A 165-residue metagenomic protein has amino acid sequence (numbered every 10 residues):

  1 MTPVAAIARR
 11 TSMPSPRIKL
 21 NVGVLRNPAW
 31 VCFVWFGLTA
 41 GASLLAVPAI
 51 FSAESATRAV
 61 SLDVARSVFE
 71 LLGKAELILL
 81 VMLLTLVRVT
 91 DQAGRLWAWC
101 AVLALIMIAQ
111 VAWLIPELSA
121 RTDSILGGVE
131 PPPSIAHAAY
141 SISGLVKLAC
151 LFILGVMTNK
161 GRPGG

Functional and structural regions predicted by a protein language model:
T2-K19, G165: Transit-peptide-like, low-complexity N-terminal presequences and other terminal intrinsically disordered regions
P14-V81, P116, T122-E130, S134: Interfacial loop at the N-terminal end of multi-pass membrane proteins
G37, G41, V81, T85 (+3 more regions): Generic alpha-helical transmembrane segments of integral inner-membrane proteins, especially permease/transport modules
A46, L114-E117, L151-L154: Hydrophobic/aromatic residues in alpha-helical transmembrane segments
L71-I78, H137-F152: Hydrophobic alpha-helical transmembrane segments
T85-D91, V156-R162: Structural signal for the C-terminal ends of transmembrane alpha-helices and the immediately following loop
V89-S124: Mid-chain, well-packed structural core segment of small domains
